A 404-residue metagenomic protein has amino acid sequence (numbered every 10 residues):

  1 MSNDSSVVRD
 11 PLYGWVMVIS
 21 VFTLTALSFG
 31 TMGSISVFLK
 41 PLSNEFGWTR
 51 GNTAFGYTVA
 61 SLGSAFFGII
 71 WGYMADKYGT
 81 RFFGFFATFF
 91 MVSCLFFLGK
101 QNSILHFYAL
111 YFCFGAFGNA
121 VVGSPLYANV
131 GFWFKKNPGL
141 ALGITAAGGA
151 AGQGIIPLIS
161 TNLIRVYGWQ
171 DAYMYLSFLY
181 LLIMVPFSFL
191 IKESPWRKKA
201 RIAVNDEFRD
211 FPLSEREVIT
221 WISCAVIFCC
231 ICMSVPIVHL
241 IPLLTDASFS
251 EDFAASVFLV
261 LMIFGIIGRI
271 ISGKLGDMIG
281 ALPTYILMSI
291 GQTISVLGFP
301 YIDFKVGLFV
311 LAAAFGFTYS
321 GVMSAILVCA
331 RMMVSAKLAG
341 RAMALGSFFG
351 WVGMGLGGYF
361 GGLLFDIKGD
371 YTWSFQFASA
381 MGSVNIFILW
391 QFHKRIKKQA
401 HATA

Functional and structural regions predicted by a protein language model:
A26, C94, L105-V121, I227 (+1 more regions): Hydrophobic core of transmembrane alpha-helices in multi-pass small-molecule transporters, especially MFS/SLC-type
I35-L39, E217-S272: Extracytoplasmic gate region of multi-pass secondary transporters
L42, A120-F134, G321-V334: Intracellular juxtamembrane helix-capping segments at the cytosolic ends of symmetry-related transmembrane helices
F89-N102, G291-D303: C-terminal ends and interior cores of transmembrane alpha-helices in multi-pass membrane transporters/permeases
F112-A147: Cytoplasmic helix-loop-helix junction between adjacent transmembrane helices in 12-TM secondary transporters
T145-K192: Helix-loop-helix hairpin linking two adjacent transmembrane segments in secondary transporters
M262-G265, I271, G276-C329: C-terminal transmembrane helical hairpin of 12-TM major facilitator-type secondary transporters
M333-D370, A378: A late C-terminal transmembrane helix in Major Facilitator Superfamily
